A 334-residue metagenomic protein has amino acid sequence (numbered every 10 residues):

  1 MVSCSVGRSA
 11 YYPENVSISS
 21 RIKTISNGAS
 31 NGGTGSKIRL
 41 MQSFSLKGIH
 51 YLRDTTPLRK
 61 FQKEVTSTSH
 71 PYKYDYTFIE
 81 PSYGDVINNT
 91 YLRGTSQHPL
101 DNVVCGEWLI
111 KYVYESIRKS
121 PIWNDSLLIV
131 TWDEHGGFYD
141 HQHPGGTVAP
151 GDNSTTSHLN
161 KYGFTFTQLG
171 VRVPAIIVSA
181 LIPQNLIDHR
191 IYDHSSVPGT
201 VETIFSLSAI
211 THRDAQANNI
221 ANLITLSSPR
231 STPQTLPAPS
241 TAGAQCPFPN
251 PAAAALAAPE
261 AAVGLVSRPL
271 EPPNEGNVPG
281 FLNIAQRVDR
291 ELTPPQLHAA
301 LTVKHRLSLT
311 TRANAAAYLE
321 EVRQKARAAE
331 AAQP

Functional and structural regions predicted by a protein language model:
M1-P334: N-terminal pro-sequences and low-complexity stem/linker regions of secreted or lumenal proteins
